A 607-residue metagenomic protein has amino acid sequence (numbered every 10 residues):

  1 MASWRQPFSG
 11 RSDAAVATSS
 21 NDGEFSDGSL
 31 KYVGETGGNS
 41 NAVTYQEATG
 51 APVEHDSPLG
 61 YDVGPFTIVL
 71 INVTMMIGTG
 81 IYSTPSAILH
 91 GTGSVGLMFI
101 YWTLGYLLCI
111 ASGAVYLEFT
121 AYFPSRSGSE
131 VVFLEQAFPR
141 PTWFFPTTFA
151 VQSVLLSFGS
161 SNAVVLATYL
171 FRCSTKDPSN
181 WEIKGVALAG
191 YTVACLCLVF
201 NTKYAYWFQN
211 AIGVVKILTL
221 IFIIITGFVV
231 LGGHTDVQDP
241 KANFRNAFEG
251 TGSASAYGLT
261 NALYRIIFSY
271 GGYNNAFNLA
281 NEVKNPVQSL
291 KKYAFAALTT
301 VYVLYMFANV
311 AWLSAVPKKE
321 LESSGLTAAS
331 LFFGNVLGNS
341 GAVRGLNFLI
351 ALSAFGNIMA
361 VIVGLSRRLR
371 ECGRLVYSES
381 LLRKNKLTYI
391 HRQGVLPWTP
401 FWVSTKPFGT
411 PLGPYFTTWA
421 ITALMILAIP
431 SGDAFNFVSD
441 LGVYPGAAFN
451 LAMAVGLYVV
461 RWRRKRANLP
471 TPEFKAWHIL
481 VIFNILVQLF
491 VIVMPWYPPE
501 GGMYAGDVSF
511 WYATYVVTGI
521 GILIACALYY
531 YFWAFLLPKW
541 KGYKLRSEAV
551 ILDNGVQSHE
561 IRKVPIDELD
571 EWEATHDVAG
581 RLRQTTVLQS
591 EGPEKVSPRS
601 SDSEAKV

Functional and structural regions predicted by a protein language model:
M1-T92, C109, P538-V607: Membrane-interface "cap" regions at the ends of multi-pass membrane proteins
N21, S29, S57-L59, W102 (+3 more regions): Helix-loop-helix junctions that connect adjacent transmembrane segments in multi-pass membrane transporters
L59-V63, L70-V73, I81-P178, A297-T300: Extracellular loop-to-transmembrane helix junctions
G128-P141, E249, T299-M359, L396-G442: TM-loop-TM module centered on a large, flexible mid-protein loop between adjacent transmembrane helices in multi-pass
R140, E182-L188, K284-V287, K292 (+6 more regions): Loop-to-transmembrane helix boundary motifs in multi-pass membrane proteins
A150-V164, Y270, N274-E282, G341-W398 (+1 more regions): Membrane-helix boundary/coupling elements in multi-pass transport proteins
I183-P240, G271, A294-T299, S439-N450 (+3 more regions): Membrane-interface loop-to-helix entry segments
P400-L412, N450-I520: C-terminal membrane-solvent junction of multi-pass transporters and transport-like membrane proteins
